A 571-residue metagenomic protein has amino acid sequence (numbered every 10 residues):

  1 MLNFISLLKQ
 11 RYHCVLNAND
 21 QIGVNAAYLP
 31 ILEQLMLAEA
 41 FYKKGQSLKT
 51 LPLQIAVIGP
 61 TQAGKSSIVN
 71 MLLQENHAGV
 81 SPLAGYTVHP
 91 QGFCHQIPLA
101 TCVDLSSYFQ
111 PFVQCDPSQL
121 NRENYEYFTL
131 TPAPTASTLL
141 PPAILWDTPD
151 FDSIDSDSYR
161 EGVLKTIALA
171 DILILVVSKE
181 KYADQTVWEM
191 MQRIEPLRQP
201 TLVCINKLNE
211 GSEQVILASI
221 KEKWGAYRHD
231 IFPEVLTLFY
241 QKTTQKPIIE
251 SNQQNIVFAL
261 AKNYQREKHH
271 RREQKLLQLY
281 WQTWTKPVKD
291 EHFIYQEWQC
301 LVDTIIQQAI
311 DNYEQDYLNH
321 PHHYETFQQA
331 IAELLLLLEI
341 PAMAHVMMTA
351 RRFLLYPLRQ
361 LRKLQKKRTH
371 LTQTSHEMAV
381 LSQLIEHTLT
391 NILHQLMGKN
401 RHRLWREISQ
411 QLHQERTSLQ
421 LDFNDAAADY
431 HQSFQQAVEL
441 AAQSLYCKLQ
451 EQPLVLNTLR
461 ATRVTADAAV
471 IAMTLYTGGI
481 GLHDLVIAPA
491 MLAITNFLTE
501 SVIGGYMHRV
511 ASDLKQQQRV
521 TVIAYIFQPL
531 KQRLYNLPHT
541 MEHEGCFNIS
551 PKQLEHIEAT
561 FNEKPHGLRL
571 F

Functional and structural regions predicted by a protein language model:
M1-L51, Q253-L454, L514-I523, L530-F571: Extended helical scaffolds that flank P-loop GTPase cores
L2-L145: Conserved G1/Walker A P-loop phosphate-binding module
F109-I144, F151-P233: Conserved C-terminal guanine-recognition region of P-loop GTPase G domains, centered on the G4
P200, K221-A226, F258, A488-T495: C-terminal, active-site-flanking charged/polar segments
N209-R271: Canonical P-loop GTPase G-domain recognition
Q450-T521: Transmembrane alpha-helical hairpins and terminal membrane-anchor modules
